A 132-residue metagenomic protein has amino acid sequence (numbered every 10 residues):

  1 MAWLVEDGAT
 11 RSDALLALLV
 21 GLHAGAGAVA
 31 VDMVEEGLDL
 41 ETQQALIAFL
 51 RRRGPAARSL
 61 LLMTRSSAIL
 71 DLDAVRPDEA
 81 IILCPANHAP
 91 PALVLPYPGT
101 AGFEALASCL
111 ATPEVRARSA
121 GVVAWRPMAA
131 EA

Functional and structural regions predicted by a protein language model:
M1-A2, D7, E41, A45-A132: C-terminal lobe/lid and adjacent interdomain/linker elements of RecA-like ASCE P-loop ATPase modules
G8-V31, E41-R53: GG-anchored amphipathic helix commonly corresponding to the ABC/SMC/Rad50 NBD signature/C-loop
